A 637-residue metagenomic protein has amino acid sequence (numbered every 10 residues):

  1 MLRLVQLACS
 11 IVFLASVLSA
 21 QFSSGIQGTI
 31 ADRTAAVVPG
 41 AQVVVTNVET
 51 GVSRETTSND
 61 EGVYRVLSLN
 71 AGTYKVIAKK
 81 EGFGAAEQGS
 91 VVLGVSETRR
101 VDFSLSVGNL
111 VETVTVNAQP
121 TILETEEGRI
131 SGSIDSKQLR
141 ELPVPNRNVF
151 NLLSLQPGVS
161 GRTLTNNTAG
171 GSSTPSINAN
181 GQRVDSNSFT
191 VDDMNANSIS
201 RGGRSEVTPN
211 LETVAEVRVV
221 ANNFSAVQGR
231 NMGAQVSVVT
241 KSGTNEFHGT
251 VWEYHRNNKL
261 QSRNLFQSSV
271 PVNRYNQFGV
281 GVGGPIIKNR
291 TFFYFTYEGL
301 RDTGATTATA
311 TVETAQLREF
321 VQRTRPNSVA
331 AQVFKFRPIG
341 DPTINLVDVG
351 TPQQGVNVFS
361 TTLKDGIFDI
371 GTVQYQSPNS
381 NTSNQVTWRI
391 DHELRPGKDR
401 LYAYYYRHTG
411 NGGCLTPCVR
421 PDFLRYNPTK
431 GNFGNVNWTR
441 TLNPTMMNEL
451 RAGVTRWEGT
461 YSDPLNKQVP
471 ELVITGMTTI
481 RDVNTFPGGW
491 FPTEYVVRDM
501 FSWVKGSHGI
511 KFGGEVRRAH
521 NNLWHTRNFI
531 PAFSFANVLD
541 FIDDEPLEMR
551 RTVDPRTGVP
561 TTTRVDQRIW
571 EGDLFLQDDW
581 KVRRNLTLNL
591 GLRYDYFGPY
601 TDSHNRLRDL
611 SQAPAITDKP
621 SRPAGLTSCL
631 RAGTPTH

Functional and structural regions predicted by a protein language model:
L2-D135, N210-E212: Periplasm-facing N-terminal accessory domains of Gram-negative outer-membrane beta-barrel systems
Q27, Q42, V63, R100-D102 (+9 more regions): Membrane-embedded beta-strand positions in outer-membrane beta-barrel channels/transporters
D32-A35, G82, G243, N443 (+5 more regions): Alpha-helical hinge/cap motifs
T46, L67, K79-E81, S106 (+5 more regions): Surface-exposed loop and edge beta-strand positions of immunoglobulin-like domains
V66-S68, G284, F501-W503: Short, flexible loop/turn segments at beta-strand junctions in immunoglobulin-like and fibronectin type III
K75, T113-T115, S188, E246-H248 (+8 more regions): Membrane-spanning beta-strand positions in outer-membrane beta-barrel proteins
E112, T121-N178, R183-S188, D193-A226 (+8 more regions): Acidic, glycine-rich flexible loop segments
E319, D341, K364, N379-Q577 (+3 more regions): Replace "related TpsB outer-membrane translocases also match" with "some related outer-membrane beta-barrels such as
